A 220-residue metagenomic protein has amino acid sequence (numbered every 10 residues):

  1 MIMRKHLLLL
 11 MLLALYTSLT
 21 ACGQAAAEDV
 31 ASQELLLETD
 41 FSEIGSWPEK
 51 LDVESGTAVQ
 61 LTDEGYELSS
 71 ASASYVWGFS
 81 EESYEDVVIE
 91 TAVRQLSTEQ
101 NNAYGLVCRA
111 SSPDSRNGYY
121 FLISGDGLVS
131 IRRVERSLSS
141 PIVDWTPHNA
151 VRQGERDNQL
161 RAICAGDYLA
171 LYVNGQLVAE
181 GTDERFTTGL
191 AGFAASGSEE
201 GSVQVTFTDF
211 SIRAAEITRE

Functional and structural regions predicted by a protein language model:
S18-A21: C-terminal motif of bacterial Sec signal peptides marking the signal peptidase cleavage site
G23-A25: Bacterial signal peptide processing site
A27-V53, R219-E220: Extracellular carbohydrate-recognition regions
E43-A73: Extracellular glycan-recognition surfaces and repeat-rich motifs
S69-E135: Secretory/extracellular carbohydrate-interaction modules and structurally similar beta-sandwich "look-alikes"
S137-Q159: Short, aromatic/His-centered strand-loop micro-motif at the edge of beta-sheets
R156-A170: Localized edge beta-strand/strand-to-loop motifs within extracellular or lumenal beta-rich domains
G181-D209: Flexible glycan-contacting loops in extracellular carbohydrate-active proteins
